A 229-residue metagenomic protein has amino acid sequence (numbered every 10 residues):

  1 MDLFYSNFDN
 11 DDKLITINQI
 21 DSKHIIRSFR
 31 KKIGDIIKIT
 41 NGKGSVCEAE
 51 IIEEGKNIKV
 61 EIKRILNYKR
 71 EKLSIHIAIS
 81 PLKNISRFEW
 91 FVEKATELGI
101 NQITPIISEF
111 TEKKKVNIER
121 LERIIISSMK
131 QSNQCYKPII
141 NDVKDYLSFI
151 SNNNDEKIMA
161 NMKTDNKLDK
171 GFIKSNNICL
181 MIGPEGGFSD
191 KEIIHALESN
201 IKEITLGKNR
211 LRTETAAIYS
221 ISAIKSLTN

Functional and structural regions predicted by a protein language model:
M1-Y68, E119: N-terminal positively charged helical leader segments and presequences
K69-E156: RNA substrate-binding interface of SAM-dependent RNA methyltransferases
I75, K157-I158, N176-I182: Generic beta-sheet signal
I107, N161-T164, P184, K208: Short secondary-structure boundary segments
N161-K174, C179: Strongly charged, low-complexity linkers/loops
I178-I194: A C-terminal functional module that forms or caps the active site or interfaces directly with catalytic machinery
D190-N229: Structured adenosyl-cofactor binding patch, chiefly the S-adenosyl-L-methionine
